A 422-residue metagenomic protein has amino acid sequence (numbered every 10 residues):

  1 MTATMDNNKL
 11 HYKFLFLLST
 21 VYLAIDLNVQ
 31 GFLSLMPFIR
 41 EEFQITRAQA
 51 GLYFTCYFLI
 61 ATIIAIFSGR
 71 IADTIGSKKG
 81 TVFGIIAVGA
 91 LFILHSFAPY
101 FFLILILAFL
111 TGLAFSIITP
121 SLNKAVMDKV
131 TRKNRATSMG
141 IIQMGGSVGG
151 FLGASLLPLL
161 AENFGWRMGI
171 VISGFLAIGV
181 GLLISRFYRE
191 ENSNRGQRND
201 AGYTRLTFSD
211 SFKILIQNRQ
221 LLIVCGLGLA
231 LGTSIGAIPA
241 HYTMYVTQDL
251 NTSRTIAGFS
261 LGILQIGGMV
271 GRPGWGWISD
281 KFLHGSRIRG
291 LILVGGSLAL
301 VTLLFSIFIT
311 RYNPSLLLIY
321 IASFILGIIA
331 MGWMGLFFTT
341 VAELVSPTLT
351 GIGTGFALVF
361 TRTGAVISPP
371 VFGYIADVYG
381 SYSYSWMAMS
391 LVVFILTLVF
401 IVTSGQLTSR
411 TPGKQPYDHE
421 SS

Functional and structural regions predicted by a protein language model:
T2-K9, E191-I223: Juxtamembrane intracellular "pre-TM" segments in multi-pass secondary transporters
Q30, F58-I66, G150-F151, Q265-M269 (+2 more regions): Residue-level signature of mid-helix packing/kink "hotspots" within the transmembrane helices of 12-pass Major
F32-L33, Q220-P273: Extracytoplasmic gate region of multi-pass secondary transporters
I63-P99: Conserved MFS/SLC helix-loop-helix module at the cytosolic interface between two early adjacent transmembrane helices
T74-G84, K281-G296: Cytoplasmic membrane-interface "Motif A"-like loop-to-helix N-cap segments of 12-TM Major Facilitator Superfamily
L107-V148: Cytoplasmic helix-loop-helix junction between adjacent transmembrane helices in 12-TM secondary transporters
I142-E190: Helix-loop-helix hairpin linking two adjacent transmembrane segments in secondary transporters
G285-F337: C-terminal transmembrane helical hairpin of 12-TM major facilitator-type secondary transporters
